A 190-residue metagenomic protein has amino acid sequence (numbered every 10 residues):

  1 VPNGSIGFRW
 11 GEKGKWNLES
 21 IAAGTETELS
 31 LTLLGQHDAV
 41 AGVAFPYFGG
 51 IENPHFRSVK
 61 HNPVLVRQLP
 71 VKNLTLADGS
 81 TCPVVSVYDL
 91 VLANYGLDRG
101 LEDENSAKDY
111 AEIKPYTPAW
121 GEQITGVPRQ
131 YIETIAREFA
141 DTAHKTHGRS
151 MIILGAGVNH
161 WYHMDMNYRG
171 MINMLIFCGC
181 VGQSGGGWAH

Functional and structural regions predicted by a protein language model:
V1-T146: Long, well-ordered, tryptophan-enriched scaffold segments
I113, A119, Y131, I135 (+1 more regions): A glycine-rich, hydrophobic/aromatic-adjacent loop/helix-cap motif
